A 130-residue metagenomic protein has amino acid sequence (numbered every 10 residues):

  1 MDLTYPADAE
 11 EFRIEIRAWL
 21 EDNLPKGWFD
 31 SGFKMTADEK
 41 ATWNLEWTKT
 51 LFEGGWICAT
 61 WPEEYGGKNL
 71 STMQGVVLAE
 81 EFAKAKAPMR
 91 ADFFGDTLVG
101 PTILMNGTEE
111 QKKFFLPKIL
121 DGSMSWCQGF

Functional and structural regions predicted by a protein language model:
M1-R13: Intrinsic disorder at enzyme termini
A9, L20, T108: Residue-level signal for inorganic ion chemistry
F12, I16-R17, N23-L24: N-terminal accessory segments
K26-F130: Glycine-rich flavin
